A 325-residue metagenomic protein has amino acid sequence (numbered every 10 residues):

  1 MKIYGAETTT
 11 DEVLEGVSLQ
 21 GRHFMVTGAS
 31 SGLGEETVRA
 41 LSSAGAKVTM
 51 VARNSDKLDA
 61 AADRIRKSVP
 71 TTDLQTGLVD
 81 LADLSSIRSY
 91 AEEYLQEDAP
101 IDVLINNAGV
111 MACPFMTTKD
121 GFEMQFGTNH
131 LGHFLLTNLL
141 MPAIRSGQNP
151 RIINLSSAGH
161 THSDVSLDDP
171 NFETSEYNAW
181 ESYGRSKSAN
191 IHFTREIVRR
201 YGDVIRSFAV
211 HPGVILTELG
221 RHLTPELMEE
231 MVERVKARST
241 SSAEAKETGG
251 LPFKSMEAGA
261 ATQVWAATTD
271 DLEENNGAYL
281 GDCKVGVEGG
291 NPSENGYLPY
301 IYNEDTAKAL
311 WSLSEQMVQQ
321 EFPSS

Functional and structural regions predicted by a protein language model:
M1-L84, R88-S89, E93-L104, M111 (+2 more regions): NAD(P)H-dependent oxidoreductase Rossmann-fold/reductase module
A46, G147-P150: A short helix->loop->beta-strand "cap" motif at the edges of active sites that frequently abuts
Y94-E97, N107, M111, T128 (+2 more regions): Mid-sequence acidic-hydrophobic segments that form the walls of catalytic/ligand-binding cavities or oligomerization
D102, E123, P150: Conserved acidic residues
C113-T128, T174-E176: Short alpha-helical oligomerization interface
T128-Q148, D164, V198-R199: Amphipathic alpha-helical dimer-interface segment in Rossmann-like NAD(P)H-dependent oxidoreductases
I153-N154: Extended catalytic-interface subdomain
